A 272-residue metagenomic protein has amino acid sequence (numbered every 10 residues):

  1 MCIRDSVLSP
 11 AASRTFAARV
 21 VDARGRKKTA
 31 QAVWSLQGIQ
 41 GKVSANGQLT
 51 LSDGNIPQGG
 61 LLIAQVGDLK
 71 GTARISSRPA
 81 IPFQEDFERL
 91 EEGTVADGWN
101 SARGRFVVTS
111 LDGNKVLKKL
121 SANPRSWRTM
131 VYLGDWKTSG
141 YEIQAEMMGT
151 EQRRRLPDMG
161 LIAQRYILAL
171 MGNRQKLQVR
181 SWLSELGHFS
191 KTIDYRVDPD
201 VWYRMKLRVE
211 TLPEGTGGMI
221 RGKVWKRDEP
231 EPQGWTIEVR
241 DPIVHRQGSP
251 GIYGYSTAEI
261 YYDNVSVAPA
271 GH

Functional and structural regions predicted by a protein language model:
M1-S6: Conserved small/polar residues in nucleotide/adenosyl-binding loops
A12-R24, L62: Beta-strand-rich structural segments
V21-A45: Short flexible loop/turn segments that cap and initiate beta-strands
R74-A102: Extracellular carbohydrate-recognition regions
F87, I143-A145, D200-E214, G218-V224: Short tryptophan-centered beta-strand motifs in secreted/extracellular beta-sheet-rich domains of glycan-recognition
D112-G113, K119-G187, A270-G271: Secretory/extracellular carbohydrate-interaction modules and structurally similar beta-sandwich "look-alikes"
L183-K206: Short, aromatic/His-centered strand-loop micro-motif at the edge of beta-sheets
P230-Y261: Flexible glycan-contacting loops in extracellular carbohydrate-active proteins
